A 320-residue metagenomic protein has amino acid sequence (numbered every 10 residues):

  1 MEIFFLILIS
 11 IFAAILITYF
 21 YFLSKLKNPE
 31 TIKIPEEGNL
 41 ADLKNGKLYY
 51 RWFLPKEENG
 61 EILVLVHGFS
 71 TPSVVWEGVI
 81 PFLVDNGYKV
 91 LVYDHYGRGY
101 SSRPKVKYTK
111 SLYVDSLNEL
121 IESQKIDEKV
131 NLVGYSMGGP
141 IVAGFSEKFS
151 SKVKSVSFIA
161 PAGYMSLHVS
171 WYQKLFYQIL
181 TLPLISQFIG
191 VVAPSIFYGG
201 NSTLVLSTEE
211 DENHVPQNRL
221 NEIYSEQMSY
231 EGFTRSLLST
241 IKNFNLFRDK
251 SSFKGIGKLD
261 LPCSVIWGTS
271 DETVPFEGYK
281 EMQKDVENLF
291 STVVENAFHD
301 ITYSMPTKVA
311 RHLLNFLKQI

Functional and structural regions predicted by a protein language model:
M1-E61, D85-Y88, K250, K318-I320: Alpha/beta-hydrolase fold catalytic core
P29, V169, I189-K258: Conserved alpha/beta-hydrolase catalytic His-Asp/Glu region
L43-K44, R51-E57, H95-V133: Active-site loop/oxyanion-hole signature of alpha/beta-hydrolase fold enzymes
F53-Y100: Conserved HGGG/HGGXW glycine-rich cap/lid loop of the alpha/beta-hydrolase fold
E147, S155-Q187: Flexible "cap/lid" loop of the alpha/beta hydrolase fold
S251-F253, P275-K284: Short alpha-helix in the alpha/beta-hydrolase fold that links the catalytic acid
L259, V265-W267, D271: Short beta-strand/loop motif that positions the catalytic acidic residue of the alpha/beta-hydrolase fold
T273, A297-A310: Catalytic histidine-centered segment of alpha/beta-hydrolase-like enzymes
